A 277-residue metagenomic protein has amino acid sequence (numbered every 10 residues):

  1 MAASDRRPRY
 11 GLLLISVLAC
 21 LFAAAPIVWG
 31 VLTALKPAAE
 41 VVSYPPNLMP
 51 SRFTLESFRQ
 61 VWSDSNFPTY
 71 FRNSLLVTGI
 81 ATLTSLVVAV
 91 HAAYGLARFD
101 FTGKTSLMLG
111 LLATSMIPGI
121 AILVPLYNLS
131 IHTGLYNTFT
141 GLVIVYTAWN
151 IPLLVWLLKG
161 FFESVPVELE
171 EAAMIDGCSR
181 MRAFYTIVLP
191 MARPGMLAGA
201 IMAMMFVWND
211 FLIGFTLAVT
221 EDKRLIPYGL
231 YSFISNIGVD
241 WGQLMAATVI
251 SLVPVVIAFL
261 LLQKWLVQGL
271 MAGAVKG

Functional and structural regions predicted by a protein language model:
M1-G277: A hydrophobic, multi-pass inner-membrane permease signature
